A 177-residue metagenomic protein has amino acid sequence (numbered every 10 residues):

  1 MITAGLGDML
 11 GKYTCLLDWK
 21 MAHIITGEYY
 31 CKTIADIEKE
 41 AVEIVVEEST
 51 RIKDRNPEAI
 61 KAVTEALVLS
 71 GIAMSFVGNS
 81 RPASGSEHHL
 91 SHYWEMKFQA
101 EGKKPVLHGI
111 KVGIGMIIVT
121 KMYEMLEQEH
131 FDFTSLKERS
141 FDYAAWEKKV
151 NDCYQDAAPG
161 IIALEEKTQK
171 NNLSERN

Functional and structural regions predicted by a protein language model:
M1-E43: A glycine/threonine-rich phosphate-anchoring loop and its flanking beta-alpha core in nucleotide/phosphate-binding
I37-R176: Active-site segments that bind and position negatively charged phosphate/pyrophosphate groups
